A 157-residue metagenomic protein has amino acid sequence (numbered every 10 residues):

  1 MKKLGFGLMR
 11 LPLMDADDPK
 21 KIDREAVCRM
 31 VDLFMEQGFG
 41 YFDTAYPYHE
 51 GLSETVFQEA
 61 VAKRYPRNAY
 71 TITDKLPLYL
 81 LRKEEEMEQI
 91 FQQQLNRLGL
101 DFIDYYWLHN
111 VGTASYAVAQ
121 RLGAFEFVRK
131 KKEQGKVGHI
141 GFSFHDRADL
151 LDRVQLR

Functional and structural regions predicted by a protein language model:
M1-Y70, F127, E133: N-terminal binding-site loop/beta-alpha segment at the start of enzyme catalytic domains that lines or forms
K2, P77-L78, R97: Proline-rich low-complexity regions
K2-G7, F42-T44, Y70-D74, I103-L108 (+1 more regions): Hydrophobic faces of well-ordered beta-strands that scaffold small-molecule active sites in alpha/beta enzyme cores
P12-D15, I22, D32, R82-R157: Glycine/proline-rich, positively charged, aromatic-decorated active-site loop/lid region on the catalytic face
Y48, R64-E84, W107-N110: Structural motif corresponding to the early beta-alpha repeats
